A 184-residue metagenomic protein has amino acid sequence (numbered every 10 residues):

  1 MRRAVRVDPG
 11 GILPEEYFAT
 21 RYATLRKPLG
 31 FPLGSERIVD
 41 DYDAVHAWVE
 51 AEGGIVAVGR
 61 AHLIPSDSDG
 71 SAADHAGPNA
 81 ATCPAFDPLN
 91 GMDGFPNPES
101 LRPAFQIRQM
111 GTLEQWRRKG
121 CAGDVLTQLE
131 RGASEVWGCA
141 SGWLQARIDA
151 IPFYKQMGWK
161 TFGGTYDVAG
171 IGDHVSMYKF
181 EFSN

Functional and structural regions predicted by a protein language model:
M1-Y17: A short beta-loop-alpha structural element at the N-terminal edge of CoA-dependent acyl/N-acetyltransferase catalytic
I12, I148-D149: Short beta->alpha linker loops
A23-R117, G123-T127, G132, T165-S176: Conserved acyl-donor/pantetheine-binding loop and adjacent beta-alpha core of acyl/acetyltransferases and related
V125, A150-F153: Conserved short alpha-helix immediately C-terminal to the canonical SAM/SAH-binding motif I of Rossmann-like
A133-R147: Conserved GNAT acetyl-CoA-binding A-motif
W143-Q145, K155, K160-S176: Conserved catalytic-core motifs of GNAT/GCN5-like acyltransferases
Y178-S183: Short beta-strand-to-coil "C-cap" segments at the C-terminal boundary of structured domains/repeats, marking
